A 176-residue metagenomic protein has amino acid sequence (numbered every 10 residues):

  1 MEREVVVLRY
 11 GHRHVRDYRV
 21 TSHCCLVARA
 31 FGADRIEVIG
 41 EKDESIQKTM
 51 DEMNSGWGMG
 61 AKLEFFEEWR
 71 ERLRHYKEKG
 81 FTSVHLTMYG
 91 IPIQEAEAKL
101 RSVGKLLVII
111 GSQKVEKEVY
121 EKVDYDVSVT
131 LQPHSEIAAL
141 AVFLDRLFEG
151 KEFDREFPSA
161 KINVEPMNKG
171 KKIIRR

Functional and structural regions predicted by a protein language model:
M1-D17: Mobile, glycine- and charge-enriched loop segments and immediately flanking short secondary-structure elements within
R16-G32: Histidine-anchored nucleotide/phosphate-binding helix
F31, G56, R146-G150: Change "in soluble alpha/beta enzymes" to "in soluble alpha/beta proteins
G32, K79, K122-D124: Short, structured coil segments at secondary-structure junctions
D34-K42: Short internal beta-strands
I36, S83, D124-S128: Short, well-ordered beta-strand core segments
Q47-K117, E152: S-adenosyl-L-methionine/SAH cofactor-binding core of RNA-modifying enzymes
V119-N168, I173: Structured adenosyl-cofactor binding patch, chiefly the S-adenosyl-L-methionine
